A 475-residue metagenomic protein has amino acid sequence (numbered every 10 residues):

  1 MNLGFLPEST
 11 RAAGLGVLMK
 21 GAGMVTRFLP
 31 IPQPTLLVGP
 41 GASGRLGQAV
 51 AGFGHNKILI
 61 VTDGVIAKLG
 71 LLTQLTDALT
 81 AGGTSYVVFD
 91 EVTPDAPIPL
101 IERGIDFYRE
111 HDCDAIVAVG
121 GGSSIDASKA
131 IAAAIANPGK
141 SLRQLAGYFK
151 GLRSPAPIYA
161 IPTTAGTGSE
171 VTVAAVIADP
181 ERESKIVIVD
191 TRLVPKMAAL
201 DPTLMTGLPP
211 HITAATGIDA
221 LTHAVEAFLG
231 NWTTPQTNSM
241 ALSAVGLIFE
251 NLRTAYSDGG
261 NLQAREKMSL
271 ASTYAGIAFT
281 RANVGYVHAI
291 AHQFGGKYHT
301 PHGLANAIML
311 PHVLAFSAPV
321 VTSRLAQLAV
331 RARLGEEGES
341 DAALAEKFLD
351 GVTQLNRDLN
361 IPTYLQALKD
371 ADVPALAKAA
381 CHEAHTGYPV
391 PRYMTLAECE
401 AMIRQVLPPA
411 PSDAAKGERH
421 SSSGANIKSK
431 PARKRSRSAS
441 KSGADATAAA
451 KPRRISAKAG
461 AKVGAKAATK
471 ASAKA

Functional and structural regions predicted by a protein language model:
M1-T84, V88, D413, A475: An N-terminal, well-structured beta->alpha segment
N2-G16, L325, E336-R437, K451-R453 (+1 more regions): C-terminal charged capping/lid subdomain of soluble metabolic enzymes
S43-L46, K68-L71, I98-I101, S123-S128 (+3 more regions): Short glycine/serine/threonine-rich phosphate/pyrophosphate-binding segments that cradle anionic phosphate groups
A67-G139, T254-R265: N-terminal small/polar loop signature for handling phosphorylated ligands or for N-terminal nucleophile
P99-T203: Glycine/threonine-rich beta-strand-loop-alpha-helix active-site module that forms ligand/phosphate-binding
A174-A282: Carboxylate- and glycine-rich phosphate/diphosphate-binding segment that chelates Mg2+/Mn2+
A282-K347, T353: C-terminal catalytic subdomain
K430-A475: Long, low-complexity, intrinsically disordered segments
